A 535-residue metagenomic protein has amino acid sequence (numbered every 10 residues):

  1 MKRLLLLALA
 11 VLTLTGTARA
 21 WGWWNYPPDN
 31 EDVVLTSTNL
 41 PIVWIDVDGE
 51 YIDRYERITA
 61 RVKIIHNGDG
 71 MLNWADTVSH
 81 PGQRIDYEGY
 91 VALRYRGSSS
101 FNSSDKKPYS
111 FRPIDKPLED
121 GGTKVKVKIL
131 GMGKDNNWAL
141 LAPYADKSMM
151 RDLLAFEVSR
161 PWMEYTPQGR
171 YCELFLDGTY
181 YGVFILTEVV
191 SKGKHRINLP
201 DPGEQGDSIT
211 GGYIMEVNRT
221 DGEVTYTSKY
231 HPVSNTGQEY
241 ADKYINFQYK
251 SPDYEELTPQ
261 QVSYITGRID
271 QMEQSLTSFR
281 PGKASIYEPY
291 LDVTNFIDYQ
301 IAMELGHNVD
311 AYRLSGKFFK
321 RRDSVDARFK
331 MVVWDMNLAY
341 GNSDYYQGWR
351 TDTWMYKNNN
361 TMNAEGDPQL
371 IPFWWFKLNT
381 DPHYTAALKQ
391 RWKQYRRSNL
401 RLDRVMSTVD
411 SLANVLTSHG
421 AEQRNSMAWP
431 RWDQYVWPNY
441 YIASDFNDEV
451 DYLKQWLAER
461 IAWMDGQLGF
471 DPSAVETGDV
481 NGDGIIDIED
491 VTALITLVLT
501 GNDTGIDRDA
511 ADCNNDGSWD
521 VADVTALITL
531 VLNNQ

Functional and structural regions predicted by a protein language model:
L4-T13: Sec-dependent N-terminal signal peptides
G16-A20: Sec/Tat signal peptide C-region and signal peptidase I cleavage site
W21-M149: Conserved NTP-binding catalytic cores of kinases and kinase-like/nucleotidyltransferase enzymes across multiple kinase
D32, N39-P41, Y51-I52, I58 (+2 more regions): Middle-to-C-terminal accessory/interaction subdomains
Y55-R57, N73-V78, S104, G122-V125 (+7 more regions): Short, solvent-exposed loop/turn and secondary-structure capping segments
D115-L118, K128, M132-P143, M163-P167 (+2 more regions): Internal "kinase-insert"/substrate-recognition segments embedded within catalytic cores of ATP-dependent enzymes
L305, E476-V480, D509-C513: Calcium-binding motifs, dominated by EF-hand helix-loop-helix domains
V480-G505, D516-Q535: Alpha-helical segments with a strong preference for the paired helices of cellulosomal dockerin domains
